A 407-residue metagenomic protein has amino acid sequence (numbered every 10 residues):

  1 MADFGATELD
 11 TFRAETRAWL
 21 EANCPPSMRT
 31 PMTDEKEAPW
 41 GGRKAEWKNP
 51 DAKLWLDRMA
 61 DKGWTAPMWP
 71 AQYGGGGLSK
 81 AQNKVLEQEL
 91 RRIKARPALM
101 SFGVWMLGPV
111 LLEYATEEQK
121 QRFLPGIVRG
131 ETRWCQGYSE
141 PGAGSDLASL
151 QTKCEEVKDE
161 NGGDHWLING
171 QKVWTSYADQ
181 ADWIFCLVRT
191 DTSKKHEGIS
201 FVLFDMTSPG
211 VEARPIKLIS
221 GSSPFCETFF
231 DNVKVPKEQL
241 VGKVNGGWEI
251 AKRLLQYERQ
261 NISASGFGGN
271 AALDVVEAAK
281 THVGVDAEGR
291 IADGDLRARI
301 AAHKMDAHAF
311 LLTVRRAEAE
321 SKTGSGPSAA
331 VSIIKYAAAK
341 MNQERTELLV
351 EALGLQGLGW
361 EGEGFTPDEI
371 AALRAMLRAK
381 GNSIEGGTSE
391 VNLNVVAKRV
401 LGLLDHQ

Functional and structural regions predicted by a protein language model:
M1-S101, R122-G126, A287-G289, L296-R297 (+4 more regions): Amphipathic, small/basic residue-rich leader segments at the start of a protein or domain
D3-T7, F12, V211-L312, N382: Glycine-rich beta->alpha junctions and the first turn(s) of the following alpha-helix
G5, A81, V85, M106 (+3 more regions): Glycine-rich phosphate/cofactor-binding loops in nucleotide/flavin-utilizing enzymes
T30-D34, G41, G284-A287, I291-R297 (+1 more regions): C-terminal helix-coil-helix/basic helical segment that borders enzyme active sites and/or dimer interfaces and provides
A52-G130, Y177-W183, A307, V314 (+4 more regions): Internal helix-loop-helix
G130-Y138: A short, Trp-centered hydrophobic/proline-enriched beta-strand micro-motif
L150-Q151, D164-R214: A short core secondary-structure module
T152-E156: A structural signal for short hydrophobic beta-strand segments in well-ordered beta-sheet cores
